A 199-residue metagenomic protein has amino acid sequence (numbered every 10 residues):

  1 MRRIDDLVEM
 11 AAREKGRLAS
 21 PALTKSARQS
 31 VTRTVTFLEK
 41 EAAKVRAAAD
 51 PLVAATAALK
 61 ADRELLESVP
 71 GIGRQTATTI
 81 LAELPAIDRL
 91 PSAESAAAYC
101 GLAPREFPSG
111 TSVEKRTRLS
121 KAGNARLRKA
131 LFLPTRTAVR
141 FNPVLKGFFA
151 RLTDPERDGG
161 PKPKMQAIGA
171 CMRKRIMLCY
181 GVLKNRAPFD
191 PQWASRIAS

Functional and structural regions predicted by a protein language model:
M1-A11, K15, F132-R136, M172-L183: Short, amphipathic alpha-helical segments that act as regulatory/interfacial helices in nucleotide-processing proteins
M1-L65: Long, charge-rich intrinsically disordered scaffolds of nucleic-acid metabolism proteins
E14, A86-R89, T137-L145, I176-P191: Short helix-capping/linker segments at secondary-structure and domain boundaries
T24, R28-T32, A55-L59, P70 (+3 more regions): Conserved phosphate/pyrophosphate-binding and hydrolysis machinery centered on Walker-type P-loop NTPases, extending
S68, R74, T79-K164: Phosphate-backbone recognition surface of nucleic-acid-processing proteins
T111-K115, F149-S199: Low-complexity, acidic/Ser/Thr- and charged residue-rich accessory regions of DNA metabolism proteins
